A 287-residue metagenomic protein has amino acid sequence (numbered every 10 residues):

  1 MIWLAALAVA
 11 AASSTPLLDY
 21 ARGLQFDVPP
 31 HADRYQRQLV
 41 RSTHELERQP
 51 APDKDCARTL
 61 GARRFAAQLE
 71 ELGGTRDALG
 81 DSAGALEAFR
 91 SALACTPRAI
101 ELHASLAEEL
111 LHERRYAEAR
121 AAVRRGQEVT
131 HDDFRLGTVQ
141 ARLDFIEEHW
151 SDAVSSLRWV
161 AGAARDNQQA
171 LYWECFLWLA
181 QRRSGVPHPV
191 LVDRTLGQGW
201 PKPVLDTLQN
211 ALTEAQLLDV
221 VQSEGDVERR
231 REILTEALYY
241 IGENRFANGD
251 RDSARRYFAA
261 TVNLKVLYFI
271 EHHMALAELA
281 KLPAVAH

Functional and structural regions predicted by a protein language model:
A8-A66, A284-H287: N-terminal leader/linker segments that initiate helical-solenoid repeat arrays
R63, P97, H131, R165-Q168 (+1 more regions): Short coil turns that delineate tetratricopeptide repeat
Q68, L102, L136, A170-W173: TPR alpha-solenoid repeat register
